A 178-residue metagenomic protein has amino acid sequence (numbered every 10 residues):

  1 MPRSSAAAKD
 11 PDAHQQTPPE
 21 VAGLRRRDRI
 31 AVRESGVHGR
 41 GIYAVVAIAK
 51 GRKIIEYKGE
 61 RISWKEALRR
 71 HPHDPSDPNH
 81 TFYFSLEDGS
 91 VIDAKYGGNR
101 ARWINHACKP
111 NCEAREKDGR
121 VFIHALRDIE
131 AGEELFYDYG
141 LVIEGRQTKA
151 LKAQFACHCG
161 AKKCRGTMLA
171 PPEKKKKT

Functional and structural regions predicted by a protein language model:
P2-S5, A107-T178: C-terminal SET catalytic tail plus cysteine-rich post-SET Zn-binding segment of SAM-dependent SET-domain
S4, H14-R115: Catalytic cores of histone-lysine modification enzymes
